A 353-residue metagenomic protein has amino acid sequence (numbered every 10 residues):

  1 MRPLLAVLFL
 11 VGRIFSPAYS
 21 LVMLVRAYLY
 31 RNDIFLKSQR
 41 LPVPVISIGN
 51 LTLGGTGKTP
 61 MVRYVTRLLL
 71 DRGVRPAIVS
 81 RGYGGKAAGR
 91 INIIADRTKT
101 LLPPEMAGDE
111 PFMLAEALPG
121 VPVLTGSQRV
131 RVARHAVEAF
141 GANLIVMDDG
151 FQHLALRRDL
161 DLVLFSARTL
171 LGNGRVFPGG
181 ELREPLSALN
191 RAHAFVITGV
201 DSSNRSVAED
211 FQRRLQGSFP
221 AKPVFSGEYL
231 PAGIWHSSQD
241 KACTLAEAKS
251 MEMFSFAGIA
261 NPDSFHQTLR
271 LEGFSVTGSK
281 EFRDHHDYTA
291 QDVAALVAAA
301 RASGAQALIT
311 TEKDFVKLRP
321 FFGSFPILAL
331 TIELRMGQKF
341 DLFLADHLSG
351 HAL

Functional and structural regions predicted by a protein language model:
M1-P44, H351: A transmembrane-helix-recognition feature enriched in membrane-embedded lipid enzymes and envelope glyco-/phospholipid
A18, T59, L114, D148 (+3 more regions): Residue-level signal for inorganic ion chemistry
I48-V65: Glycine-rich phosphate-binding P-loop
Y64-L124: N-terminal phosphate/diphosphate-binding loop that engages ATP/GTP or pyrophosphate donors across diverse enzyme folds
A117-R157: Phosphate-binding/switch loop-helix module in NTP-utilizing enzymes
E138, G150-E247, F254, H266 (+3 more regions): Conserved catalytic-core segment of NTP-binding enzymes
L230-A232, F282-D287, F325-L353: Short, flexible loop segments at boundaries between secondary-structure elements
W235, Q239-K241, A246-A290: Redox- and metal-dependent alpha/beta enzyme cores, enriched for Fe-S-associated oxidoreductases and cofactor-handling
